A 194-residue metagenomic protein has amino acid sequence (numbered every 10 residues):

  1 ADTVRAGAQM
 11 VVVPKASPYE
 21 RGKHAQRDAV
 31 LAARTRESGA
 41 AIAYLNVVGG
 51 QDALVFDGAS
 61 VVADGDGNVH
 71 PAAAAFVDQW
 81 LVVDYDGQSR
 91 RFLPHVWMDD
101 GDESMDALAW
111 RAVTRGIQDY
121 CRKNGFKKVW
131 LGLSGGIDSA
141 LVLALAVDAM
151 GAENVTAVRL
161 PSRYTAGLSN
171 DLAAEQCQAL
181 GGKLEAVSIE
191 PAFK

Functional and structural regions predicted by a protein language model:
A1, G22, Q26, Q51 (+4 more regions): Alpha-helix capping and helix-loop boundary segments enriched in small/acidic/polar residues
D2-V77: CN hydrolase (nitrilase-like) catalytic-core segments centered on the catalytic cysteine and neighboring Lys/Glu
V12, K127-L133, I137-A174: ATP-dependent adenylation/pyrophosphate-handling site
Q26-V30, L108, A112-G116, I137 (+4 more regions): Generic recognition of stable, solvent-exposed alpha-helical segments in well-folded globular domains
G49-K128, L145-A149, N154: Active-site-adjacent "lid"/gating segments
N68, D138, A192: Conserved Rossmann-like nucleotide-cofactor binding loop
V77-D84, N154-K194: A conserved beta-strand->alpha-helix junction
